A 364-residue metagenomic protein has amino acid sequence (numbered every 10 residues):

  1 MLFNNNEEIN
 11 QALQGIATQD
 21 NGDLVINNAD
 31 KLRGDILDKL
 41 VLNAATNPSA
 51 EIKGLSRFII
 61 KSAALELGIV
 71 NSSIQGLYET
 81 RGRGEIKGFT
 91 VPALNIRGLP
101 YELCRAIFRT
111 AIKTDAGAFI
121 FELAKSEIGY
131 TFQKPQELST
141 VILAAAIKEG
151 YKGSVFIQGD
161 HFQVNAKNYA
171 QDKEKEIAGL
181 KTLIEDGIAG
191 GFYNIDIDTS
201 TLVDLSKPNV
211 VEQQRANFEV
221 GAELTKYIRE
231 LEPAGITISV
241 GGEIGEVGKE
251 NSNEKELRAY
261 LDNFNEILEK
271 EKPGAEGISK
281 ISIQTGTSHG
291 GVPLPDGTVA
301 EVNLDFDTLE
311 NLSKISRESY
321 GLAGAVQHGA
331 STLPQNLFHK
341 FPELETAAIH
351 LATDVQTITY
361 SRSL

Functional and structural regions predicted by a protein language model:
M1-A44, G54-S73, L180-K181, I188 (+3 more regions): Active-site capping/gating regions of soluble enzymes
M1-G159, N165-N168, D172-E176, T182-L183 (+3 more regions): Alpha/beta catalytic barrel-like cores
S49, P100, T131-K134, N209 (+3 more regions): Helix N-cap and loop-to-helix transition residues
T80-E85, D115-I120, L202, G235-I238 (+1 more regions): Short amphipathic alpha-helical segments, especially helix-boundary/capping motifs
P92-N95, F119-P135, V164-K167, I197-R215 (+2 more regions): Glycine-rich, proline-tolerant flexible connector loops at the mouths of alpha/beta enzymes
E122, Q158, D198, G241-E243 (+1 more regions): Short beta-strand segments
H161-V164, I197-T199, I244, G329: Generic detector of well-ordered alpha-helical packing
